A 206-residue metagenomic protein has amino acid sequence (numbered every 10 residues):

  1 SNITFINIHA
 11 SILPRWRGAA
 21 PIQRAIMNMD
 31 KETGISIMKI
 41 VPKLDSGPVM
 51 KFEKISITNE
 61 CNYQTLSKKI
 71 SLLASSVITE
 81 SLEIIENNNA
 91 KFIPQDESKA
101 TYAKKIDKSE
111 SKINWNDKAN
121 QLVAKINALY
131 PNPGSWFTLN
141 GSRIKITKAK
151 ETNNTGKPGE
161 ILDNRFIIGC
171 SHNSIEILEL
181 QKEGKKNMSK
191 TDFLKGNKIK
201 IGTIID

Functional and structural regions predicted by a protein language model:
S1-Y102, S109: Donor/substrate-binding cores of folate-linked one-carbon enzymes
R15-A19, W115, K186: Alpha-helix N-cap/helix-start motif
M27, V41, A103-K105, W136 (+2 more regions): Short secondary-structure boundary/capping segments
K31-G34, D45-S46, K51, D107-S109 (+4 more regions): A generic structural signal for well-ordered coil/turn residues at beta-strand boundaries that shape enzyme active-site
K104-D117: Acyl-group handling in specialized metabolite and lipid biosynthesis
N116-D206: An anion-binding loop in the catalytic cleft
